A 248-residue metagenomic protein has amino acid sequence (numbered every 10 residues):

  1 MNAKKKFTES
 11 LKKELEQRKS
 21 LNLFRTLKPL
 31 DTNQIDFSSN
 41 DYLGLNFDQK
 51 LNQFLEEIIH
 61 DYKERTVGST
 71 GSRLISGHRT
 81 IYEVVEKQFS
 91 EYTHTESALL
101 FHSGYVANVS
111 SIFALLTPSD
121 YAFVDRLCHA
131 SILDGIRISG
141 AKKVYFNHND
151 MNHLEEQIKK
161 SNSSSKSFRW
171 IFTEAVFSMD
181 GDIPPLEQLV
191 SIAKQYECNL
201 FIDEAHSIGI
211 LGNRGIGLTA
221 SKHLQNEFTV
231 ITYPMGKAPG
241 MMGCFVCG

Functional and structural regions predicted by a protein language model:
N2-V67, C198: N-terminal "arm"/small-domain region of PLP-dependent enzymes with the aminotransferase-like
Q53, H60-S103: Conserved N-terminal alpha-helix of the aminotransferase class I/II PLP-enzyme fold
S111-A130: Conserved PLP-anchoring active-site segment centered on the Schiff-base-forming lysine
A114, S131-G140: Active-site-proximal loop->helix
P118, I138-G140, Y196, E227: Short, structured coil segments at secondary-structure junctions
V144, H148-I202: Active-site phosphate-binding strand-loop segment of PLP-dependent enzymes
R214, A220-G248: Active-site PLP attachment segment
